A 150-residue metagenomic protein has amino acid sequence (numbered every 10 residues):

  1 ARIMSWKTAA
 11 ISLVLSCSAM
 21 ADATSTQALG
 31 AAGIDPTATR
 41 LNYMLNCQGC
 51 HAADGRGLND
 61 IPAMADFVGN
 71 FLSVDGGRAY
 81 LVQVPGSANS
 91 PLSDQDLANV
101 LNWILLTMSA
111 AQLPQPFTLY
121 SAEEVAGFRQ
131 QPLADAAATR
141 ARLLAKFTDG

Functional and structural regions predicted by a protein language model:
A1-A10: Bacterial N-terminal signal peptides that target proteins for export
S16-A19: N-terminal signal peptide c-region/cleavage motif recognized by signal peptidases
A21-N42: Electrostatic cytochrome c docking/interface patches
T24-T26, Q95, L106-G150: Flexible coil segments in periplasmic/lumen-exposed cytochrome c-class electron-transfer proteins
P36, R56-S90: Gly/Gly-Pro-rich "capping" loops immediately C-terminal to redox-active cysteine motifs in periplasmic/lumenal
Y43-A53, V100: The canonical Cys-X-X-Cys-His
H51-R56, L105-L106: Detector for the c-type heme attachment site
P91-L101: Mature extracytoplasmic domains of secretory-pathway proteins
